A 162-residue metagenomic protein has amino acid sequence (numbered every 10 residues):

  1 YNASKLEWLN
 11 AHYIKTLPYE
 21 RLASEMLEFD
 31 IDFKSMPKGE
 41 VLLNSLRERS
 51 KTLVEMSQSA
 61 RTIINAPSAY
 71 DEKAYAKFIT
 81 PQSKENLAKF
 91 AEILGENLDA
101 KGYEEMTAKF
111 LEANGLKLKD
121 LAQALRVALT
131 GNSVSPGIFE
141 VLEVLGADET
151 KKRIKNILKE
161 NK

Functional and structural regions predicted by a protein language model:
Y1-M26: Polar, glycine-rich mid-to-C-terminal structural blocks that act as macromolecule-binding/assembly scaffolds
N2, I14-K15, V54, T130 (+1 more regions): Generic, ordered loop/turn and secondary-structure boundary motif
A3-E7, E40, N44, A88 (+2 more regions): Non-catalytic, well-ordered alpha-helical scaffold segments
W8-H12, N44-K51, Q123-A128: Short, hydrophobic/amphipathic alpha-helical patches that form generic packing surfaces within helical domains
L17, L22-E25, Q58-T62, A66-A69 (+4 more regions): Generic preference for flexible, low-structure residues
P18-N114: Small-residue-rich helix-loop
L98-K162: Charged substrate- and nucleic-acid-binding regions of tRNA-handling and nucleotidyl-transfer enzymes, centered on
